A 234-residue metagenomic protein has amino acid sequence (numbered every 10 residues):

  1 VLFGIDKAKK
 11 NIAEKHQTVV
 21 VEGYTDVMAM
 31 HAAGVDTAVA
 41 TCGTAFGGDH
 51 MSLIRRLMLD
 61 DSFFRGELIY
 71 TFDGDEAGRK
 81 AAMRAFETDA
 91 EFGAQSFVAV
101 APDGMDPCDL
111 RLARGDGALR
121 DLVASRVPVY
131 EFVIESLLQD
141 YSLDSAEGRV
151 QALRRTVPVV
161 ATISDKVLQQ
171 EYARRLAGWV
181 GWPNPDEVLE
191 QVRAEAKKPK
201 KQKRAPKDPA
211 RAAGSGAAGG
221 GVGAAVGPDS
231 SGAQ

Functional and structural regions predicted by a protein language model:
V1-V27, G34, A45: Conserved catalytic alpha/beta cores of large enzymes that bind or transform nucleotide phosphates and polynucleotides
L2, A32, G43, G104-P107: Generic secondary-structure boundary/loop-capping signal
K9-T18, G47-Q234: A charged alpha-helical hairpin associated with nucleic-acid processing machineries
M28, D36, Q170: Short alpha-helical basic/polar micro-motif
H31-A33, A82-M83: Short amphipathic alpha-helical segments
V39-A45: Flexible beta-alpha connector loops of hexameric P-loop NTPases
